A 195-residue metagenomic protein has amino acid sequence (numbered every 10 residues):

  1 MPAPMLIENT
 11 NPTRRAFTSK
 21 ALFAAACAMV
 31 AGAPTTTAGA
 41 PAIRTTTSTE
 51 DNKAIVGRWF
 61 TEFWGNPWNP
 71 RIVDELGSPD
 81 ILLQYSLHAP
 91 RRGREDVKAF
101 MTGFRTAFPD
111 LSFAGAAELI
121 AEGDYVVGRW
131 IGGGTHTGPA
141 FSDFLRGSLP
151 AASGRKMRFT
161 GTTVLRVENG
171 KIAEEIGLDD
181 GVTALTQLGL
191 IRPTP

Functional and structural regions predicted by a protein language model:
M1-A16, F23-A31: N-terminal secretory signal peptides
L22-F23, T61, T102: Solvent-exposed alpha-helix faces
F23-A24, T35-E50, Q84, R105-P195: A beta-strand edge to alpha-helix "cap/lid" segment located at domain peripheries
T46-D80, A107: Short acidic-aromatic low-complexity motifs
D51, I55, D96, Y125: Charged catalytic carboxylate motif
D80-T102: Short solvent-exposed beta->alpha transition segments
